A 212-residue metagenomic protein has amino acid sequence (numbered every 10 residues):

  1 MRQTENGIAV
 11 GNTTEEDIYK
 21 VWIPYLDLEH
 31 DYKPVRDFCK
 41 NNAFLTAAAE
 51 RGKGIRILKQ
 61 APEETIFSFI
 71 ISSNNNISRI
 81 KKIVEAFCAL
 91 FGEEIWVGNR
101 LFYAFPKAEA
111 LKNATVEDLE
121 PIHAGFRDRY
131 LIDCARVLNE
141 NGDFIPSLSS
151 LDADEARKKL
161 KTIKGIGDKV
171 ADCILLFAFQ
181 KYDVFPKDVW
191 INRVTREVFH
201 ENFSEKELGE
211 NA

Functional and structural regions predicted by a protein language model:
M1-A212: HhH-family (HhH-GPD) DNA N-glycosylase catalytic core used in base-excision repair
